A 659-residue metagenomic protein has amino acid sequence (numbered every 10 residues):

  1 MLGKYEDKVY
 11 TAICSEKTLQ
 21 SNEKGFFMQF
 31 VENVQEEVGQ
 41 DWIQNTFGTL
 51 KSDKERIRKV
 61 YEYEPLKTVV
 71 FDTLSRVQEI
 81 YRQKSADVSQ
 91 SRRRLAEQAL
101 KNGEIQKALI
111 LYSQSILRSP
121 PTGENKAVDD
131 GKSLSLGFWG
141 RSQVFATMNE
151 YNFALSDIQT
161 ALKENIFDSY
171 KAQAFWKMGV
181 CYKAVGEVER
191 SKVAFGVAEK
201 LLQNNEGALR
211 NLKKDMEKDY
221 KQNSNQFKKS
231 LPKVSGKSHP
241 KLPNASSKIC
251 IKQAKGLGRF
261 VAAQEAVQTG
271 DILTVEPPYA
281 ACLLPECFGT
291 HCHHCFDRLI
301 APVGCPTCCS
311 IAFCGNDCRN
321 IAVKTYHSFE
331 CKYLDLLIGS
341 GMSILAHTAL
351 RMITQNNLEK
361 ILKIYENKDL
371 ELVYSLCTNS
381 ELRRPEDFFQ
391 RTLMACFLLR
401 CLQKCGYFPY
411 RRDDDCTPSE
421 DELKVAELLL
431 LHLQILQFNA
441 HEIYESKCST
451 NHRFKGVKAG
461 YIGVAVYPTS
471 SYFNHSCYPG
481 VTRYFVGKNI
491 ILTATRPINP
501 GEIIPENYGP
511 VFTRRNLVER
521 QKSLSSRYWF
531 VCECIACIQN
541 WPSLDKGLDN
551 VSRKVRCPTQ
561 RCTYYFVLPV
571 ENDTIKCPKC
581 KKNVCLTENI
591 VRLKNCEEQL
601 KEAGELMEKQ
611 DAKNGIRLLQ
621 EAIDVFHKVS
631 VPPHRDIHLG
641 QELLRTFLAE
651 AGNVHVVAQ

Functional and structural regions predicted by a protein language model:
M1-Q659: Short alpha-helical interaction motifs and adjacent low-complexity tails used for partner binding in regulatory proteins
